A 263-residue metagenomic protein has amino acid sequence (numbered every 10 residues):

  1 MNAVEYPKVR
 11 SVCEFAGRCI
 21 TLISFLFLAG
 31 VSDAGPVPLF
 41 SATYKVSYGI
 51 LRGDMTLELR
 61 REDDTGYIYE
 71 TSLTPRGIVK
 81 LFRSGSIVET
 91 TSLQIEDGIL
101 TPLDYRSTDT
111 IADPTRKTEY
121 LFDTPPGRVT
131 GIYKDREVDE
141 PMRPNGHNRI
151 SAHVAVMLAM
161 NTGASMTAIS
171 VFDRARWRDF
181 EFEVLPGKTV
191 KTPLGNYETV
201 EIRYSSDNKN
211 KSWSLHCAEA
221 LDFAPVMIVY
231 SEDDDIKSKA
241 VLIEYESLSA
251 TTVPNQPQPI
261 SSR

Functional and structural regions predicted by a protein language model:
M1-F15: N-terminal secretory signal peptides that target proteins for export/translocation
G17-L28: Bacterial N-terminal signal peptides
G30-A34: Sec/Tat signal peptide C-region and signal peptidase I cleavage site
G35-T124, T162-R263: Acidic, serine/threonine-rich low-complexity disordered tracts
P114-A155: Hydrophobic, well-structured mid-protein blocks that either form specific transmembrane helices
G146-F172: Hydrophobic, often amphipathic alpha-helical segments used for membrane interaction and targeting
